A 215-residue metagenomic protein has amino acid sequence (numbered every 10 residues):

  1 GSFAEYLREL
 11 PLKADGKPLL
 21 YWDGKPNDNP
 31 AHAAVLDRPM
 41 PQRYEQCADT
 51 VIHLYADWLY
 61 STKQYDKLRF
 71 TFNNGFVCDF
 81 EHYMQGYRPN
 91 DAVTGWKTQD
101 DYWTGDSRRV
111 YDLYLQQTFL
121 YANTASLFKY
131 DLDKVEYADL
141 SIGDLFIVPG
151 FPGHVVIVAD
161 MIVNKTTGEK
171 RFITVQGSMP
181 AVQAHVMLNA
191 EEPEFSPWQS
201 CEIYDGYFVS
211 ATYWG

Functional and structural regions predicted by a protein language model:
G1-A33, M40-Q46: N-terminal module-boundary/linker segments of secreted carbohydrate-active enzymes
P41-V135: Extracellular-facing segments of soluble proteins and assemblies that are Gly/Ser/Thr-biased and enriched in aromatics
A138-F146: Structural motif
L145-V148, V175: Hydrophobic beta-strand signal
I147-V155: Short coil-to-beta-strand transition motifs
H154-V163: Short beta-strand-centered aromatic/proline hotspots
N164-K170: Short, solvent-exposed loop/turn segments that connect beta-strands within catalytic domains and beta-strand-rich
K170-G215: Low-complexity, Gly/Ser/Thr/Pro-rich intrinsically disordered linker/tail segments
